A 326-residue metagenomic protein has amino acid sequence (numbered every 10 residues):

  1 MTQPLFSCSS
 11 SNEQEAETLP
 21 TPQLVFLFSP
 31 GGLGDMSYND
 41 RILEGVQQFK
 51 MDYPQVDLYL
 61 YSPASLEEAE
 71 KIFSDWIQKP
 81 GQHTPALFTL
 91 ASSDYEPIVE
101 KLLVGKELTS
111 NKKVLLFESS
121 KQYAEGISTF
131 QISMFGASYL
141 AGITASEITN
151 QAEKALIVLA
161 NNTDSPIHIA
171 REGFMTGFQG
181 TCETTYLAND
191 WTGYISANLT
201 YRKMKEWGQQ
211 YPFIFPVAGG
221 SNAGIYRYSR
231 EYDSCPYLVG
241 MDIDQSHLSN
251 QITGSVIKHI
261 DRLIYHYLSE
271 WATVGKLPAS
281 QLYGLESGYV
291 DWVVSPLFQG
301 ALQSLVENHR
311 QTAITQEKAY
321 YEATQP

Functional and structural regions predicted by a protein language model:
Q3-T21: Bacterial Sec-dependent N-terminal signal peptides
L24-G45, F49, Y59-L66, S93 (+1 more regions): Extracytoplasmic "Venus flytrap"
V46, Y139-T181, S280-A301: An alpha-beta-alpha
Q82-S93, F117, Q209-G220, V239-M241: Periplasmic-binding protein-like
T109-Q131, I243-Q251: Flexible loop/hinge segments that line or gate small-molecule binding clefts
F130-E153, V256-G275: Hydrophobic alpha-helical segments within soluble ligand-binding/sensing domains
I243-D291: Flexible loop/turn connectors
E270-P326: Hinge/cleft segment of the Venus flytrap/periplasmic-binding protein
